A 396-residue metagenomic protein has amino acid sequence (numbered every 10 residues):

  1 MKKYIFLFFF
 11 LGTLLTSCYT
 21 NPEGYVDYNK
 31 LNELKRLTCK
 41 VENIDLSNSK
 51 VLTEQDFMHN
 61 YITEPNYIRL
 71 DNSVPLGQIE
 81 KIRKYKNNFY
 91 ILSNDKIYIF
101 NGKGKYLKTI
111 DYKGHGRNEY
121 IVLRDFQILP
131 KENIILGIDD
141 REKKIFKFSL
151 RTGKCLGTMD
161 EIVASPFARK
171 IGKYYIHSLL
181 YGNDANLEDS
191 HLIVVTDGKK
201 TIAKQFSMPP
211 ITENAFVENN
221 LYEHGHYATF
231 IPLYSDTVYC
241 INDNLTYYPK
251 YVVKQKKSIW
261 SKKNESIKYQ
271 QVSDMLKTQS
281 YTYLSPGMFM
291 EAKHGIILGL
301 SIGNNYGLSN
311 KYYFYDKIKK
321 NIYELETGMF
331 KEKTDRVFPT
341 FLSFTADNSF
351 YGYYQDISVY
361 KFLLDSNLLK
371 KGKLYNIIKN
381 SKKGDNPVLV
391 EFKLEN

Functional and structural regions predicted by a protein language model:
L15-S17: C-terminal motif of bacterial Sec signal peptides marking the signal peptidase cleavage site
G24-I68: Blade/loop signatures of beta-propeller domains
D45, N88-S93, N133-D139, G172-N186 (+3 more regions): Short beta-strand elements that form the blades of beta-propeller/WD-repeat-like and other beta-sheet-rich scaffold
L70-E80, F100, K105-E132, D139: Blade-loop segments of beta-propeller domains
S73-P75, D111-E119, D160-P166, M208-E213 (+2 more regions): Short coil/turn segments at the loop-to-beta-strand junctions that recur within blades of beta-propeller repeat folds
G77-K81, Y120-Q127, I162-G172, E213-N220 (+2 more regions): Repeated scaffold domains used in trafficking and secretory/extracellular systems, primarily beta-propellers
I121-L123, D140-D189, K204-P210: Asp-box/WD-like beta-propeller blade repeats and closely related beta-sheet repeat scaffolds
K250-S273, I318-D347: Conserved blade-ending motifs and adjacent loop-strand segments that build the rim/top face of beta-propeller domains
